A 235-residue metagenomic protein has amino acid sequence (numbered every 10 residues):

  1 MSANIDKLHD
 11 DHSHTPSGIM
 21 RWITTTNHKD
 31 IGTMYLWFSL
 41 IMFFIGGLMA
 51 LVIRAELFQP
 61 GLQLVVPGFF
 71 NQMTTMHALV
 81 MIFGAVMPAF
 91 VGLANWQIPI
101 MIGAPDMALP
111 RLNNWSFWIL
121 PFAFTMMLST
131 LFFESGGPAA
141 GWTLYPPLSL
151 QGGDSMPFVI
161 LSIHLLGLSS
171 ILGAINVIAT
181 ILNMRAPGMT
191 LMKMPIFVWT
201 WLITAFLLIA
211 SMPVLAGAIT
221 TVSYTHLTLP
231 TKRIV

Functional and structural regions predicted by a protein language model:
S2-M20: Short, Lys/Arg-rich, polar N-terminal cytosolic tail immediately upstream of the first transmembrane signal-anchor
M20-L40, M101-F122, G153-I163, L182-L207: Membrane-interfacial loop-to-helix junctions in multi-pass inner-membrane proteins
H28, H77, I181, G217: Divalent metal-coordination and catalytic microenvironments
L40-F58, T130-E134, V214-L215: Alpha-helical transmembrane segments of multi-pass membrane proteins
R54-I178: Membrane-interface helix-loop-helix modules in multi-pass inner-membrane proteins
T200-S223: Early transmembrane alpha-helices of polytopic membrane proteins
T225-T231: Conserved small/polar residues in nucleotide/adenosyl-binding loops
